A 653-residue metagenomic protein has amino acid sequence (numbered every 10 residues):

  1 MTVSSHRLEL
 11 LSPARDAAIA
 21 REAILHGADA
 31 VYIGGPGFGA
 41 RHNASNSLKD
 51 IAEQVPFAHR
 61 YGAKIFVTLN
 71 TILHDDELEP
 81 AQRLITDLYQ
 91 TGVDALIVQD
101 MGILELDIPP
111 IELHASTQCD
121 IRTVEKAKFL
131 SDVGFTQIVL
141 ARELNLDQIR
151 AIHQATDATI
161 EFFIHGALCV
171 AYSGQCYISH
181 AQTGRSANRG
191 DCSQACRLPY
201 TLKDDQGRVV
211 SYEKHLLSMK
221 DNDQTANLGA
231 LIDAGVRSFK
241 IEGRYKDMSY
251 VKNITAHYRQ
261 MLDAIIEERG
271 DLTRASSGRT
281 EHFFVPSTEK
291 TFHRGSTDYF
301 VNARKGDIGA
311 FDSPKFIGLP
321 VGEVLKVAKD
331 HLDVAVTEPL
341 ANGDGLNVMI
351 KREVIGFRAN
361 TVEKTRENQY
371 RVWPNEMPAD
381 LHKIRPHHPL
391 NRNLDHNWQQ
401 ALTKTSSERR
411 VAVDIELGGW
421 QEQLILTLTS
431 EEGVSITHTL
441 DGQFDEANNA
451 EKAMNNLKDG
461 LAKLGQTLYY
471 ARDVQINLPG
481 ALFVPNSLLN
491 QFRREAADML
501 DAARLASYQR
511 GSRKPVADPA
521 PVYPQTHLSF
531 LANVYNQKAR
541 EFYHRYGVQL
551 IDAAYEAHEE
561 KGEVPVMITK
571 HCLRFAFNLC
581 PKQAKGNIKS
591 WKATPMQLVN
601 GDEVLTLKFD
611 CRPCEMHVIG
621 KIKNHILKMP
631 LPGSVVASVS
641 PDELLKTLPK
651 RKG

Functional and structural regions predicted by a protein language model:
M1-H26, A30-I33, G37-A40, Q54-V55 (+4 more regions): Surface-exposed amphipathic alpha-helical tracts and adjacent flexible/coil segments at the periphery of soluble enzymes
A44-A52: Aromatic- and glycine-enriched glycan-recognition loops and surfaces that form the carbohydrate-binding subsites
G102-P109: Short active-site loop/helix that positions an aromatic residue
T117: Residues at the C-termini of beta-strands that transition into short coil/loop
R122-K126: Short, glycine/polar-rich helix-capping loops at beta-to-alpha or helix-loop-helix junctions that flank or form
